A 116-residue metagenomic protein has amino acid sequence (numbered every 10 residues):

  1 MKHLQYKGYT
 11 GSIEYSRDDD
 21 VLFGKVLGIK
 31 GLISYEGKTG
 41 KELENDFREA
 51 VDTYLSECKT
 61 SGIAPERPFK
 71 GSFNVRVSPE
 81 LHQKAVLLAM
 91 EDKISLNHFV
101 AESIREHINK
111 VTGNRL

Functional and structural regions predicted by a protein language model:
M1-V21, K25, E49, S56 (+1 more regions): N-terminal segment of the canonical double-stranded RNA-binding domain
E14, E36, N74-R76: Generic structural detector for well-ordered beta-strands
K30, E49-R76: Short basic alpha-helical hairpin corresponding to helix-turn-helix/winged-helix-like nucleic-acid-binding
K30-K41: A short, exposed loop/beta-hairpin motif centered on an aromatic-Gly-Thr core
T39-D52: A short, charged, amphipathic alpha-helix used as a generic interaction element across diverse proteins
E42, S72, R76, S95 (+1 more regions): Amphipathic alpha-helical recognition patches that constitute DNA-binding helices
P79-H98, E102: Surface-exposed, Lys/Arg-rich phosphate-binding patches that contact polyanionic backbones
L96-L116: Short, basic amphipathic alpha-helical segments that act as recognition/interaction helices in nucleic-acid-binding
